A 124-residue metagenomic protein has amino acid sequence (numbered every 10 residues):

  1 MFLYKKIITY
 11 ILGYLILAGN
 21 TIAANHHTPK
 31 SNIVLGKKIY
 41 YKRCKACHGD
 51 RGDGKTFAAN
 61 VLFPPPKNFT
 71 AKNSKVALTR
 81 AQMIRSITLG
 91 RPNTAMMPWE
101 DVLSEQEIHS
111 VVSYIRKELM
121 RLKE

Functional and structural regions predicted by a protein language model:
F2-I11: Bacterial N-terminal signal peptides that target proteins for export
Y10-A18: Bacterial N-terminal signal peptides
T21-I39: Electrostatic cytochrome c docking/interface patches
K30, A77, V102-L103: Short, conserved sequence motifs enriched in acidic/basic residues, glycine, and aromatics that mark functional "hot
G36, Y40-D50, V111-I115: The canonical Cys-X-X-Cys-His
K37, R51-R80: Gly/Gly-Pro-rich "capping" loops immediately C-terminal to redox-active cysteine motifs in periplasmic/lumenal
T70, M97-E100: Residue-level detector of conserved, well-ordered beta-strand and adjacent loop positions that form binding/recognition
R85-L89, E100-E124: C-terminal capping alpha-helices of c-type cytochrome domains
